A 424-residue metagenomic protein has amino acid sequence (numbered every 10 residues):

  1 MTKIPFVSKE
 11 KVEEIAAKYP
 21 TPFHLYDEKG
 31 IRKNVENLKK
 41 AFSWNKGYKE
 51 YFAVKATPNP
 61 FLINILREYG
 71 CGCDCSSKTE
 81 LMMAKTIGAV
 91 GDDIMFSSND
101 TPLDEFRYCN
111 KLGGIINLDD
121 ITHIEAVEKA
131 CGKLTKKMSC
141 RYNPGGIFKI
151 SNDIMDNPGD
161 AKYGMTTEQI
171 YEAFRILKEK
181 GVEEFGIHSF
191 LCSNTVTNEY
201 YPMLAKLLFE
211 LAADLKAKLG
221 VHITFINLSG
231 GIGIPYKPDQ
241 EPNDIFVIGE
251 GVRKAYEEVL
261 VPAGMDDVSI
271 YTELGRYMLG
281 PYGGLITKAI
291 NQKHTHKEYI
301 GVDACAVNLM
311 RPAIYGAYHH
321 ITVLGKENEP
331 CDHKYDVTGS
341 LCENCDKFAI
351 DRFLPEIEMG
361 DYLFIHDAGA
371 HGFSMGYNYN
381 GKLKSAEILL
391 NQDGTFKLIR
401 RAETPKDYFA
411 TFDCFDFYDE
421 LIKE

Functional and structural regions predicted by a protein language model:
M1-K136, L177-E179, E183, A217 (+3 more regions): A charged N-terminal "starter" segment
I31, K55, S77, C109 (+7 more regions): Conserved, mostly hydrophobic/aromatic
A53, S97, D119, R141 (+7 more regions): Generic beta-strand/beta-sheet core signal
P58-F61, M83, I147-F148, S193-T197 (+5 more regions): Flexible loop/turn segments at secondary-structure boundaries
G72, M95, N117, S139-R141 (+8 more regions): Structured core elements
G132-I147: Glycine-rich, aromatic-flanked loop segments that form ligand/cofactor-binding clefts across common enzyme folds
P144-I290, L354: Active-site loop/helix belt of alpha/beta enzymes
L260, M265-E424: Charged (often Lys/Glu-rich) extended helix/loop segments that serve as interaction or gating elements
